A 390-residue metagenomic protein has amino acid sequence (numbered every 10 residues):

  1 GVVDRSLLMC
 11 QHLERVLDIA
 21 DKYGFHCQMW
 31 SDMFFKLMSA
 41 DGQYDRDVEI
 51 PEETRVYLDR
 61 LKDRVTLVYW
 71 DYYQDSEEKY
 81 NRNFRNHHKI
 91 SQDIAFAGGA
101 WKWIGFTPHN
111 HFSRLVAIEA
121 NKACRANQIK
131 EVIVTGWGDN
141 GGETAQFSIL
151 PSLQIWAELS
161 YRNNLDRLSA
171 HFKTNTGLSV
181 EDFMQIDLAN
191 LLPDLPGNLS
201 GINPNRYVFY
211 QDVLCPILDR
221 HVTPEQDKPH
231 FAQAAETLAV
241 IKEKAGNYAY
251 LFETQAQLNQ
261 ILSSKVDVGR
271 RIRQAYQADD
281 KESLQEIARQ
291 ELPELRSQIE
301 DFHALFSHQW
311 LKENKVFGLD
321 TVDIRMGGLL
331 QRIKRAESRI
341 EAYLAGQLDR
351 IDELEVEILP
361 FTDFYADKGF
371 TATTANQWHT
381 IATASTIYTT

Functional and structural regions predicted by a protein language model:
V2-T390: Substrate-binding groove of N-acetylhexosamine-processing glycoside hydrolases
